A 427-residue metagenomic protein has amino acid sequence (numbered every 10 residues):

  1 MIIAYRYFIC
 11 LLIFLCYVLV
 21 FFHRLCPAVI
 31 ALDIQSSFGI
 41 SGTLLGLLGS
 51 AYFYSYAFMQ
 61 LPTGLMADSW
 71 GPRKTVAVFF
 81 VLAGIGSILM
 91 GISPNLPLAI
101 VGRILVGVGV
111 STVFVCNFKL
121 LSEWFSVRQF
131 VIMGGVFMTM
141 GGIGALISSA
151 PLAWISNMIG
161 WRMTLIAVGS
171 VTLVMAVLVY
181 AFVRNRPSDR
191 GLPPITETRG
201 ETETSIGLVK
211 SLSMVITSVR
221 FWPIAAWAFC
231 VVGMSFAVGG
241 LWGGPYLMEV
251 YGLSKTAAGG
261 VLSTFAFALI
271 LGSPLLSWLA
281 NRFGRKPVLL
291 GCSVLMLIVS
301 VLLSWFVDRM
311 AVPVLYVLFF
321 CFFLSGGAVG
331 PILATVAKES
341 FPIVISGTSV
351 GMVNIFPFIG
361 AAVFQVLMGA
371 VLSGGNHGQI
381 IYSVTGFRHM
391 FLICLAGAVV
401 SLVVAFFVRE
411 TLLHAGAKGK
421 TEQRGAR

Functional and structural regions predicted by a protein language model:
P27-A28, I216-S273, A361-G369: Extracytoplasmic gate region of multi-pass secondary transporters
G39, G71, I92-L98, G109 (+4 more regions): Helix-breaking motifs and short loop linkers at transmembrane-helix boundaries and internal kinks in secondary membrane
F58-P97: Conserved MFS/SLC helix-loop-helix module at the cytosolic interface between two early adjacent transmembrane helices
S69-F79, N281-V294: Cytoplasmic membrane-interface "Motif A"-like loop-to-helix N-cap segments of 12-TM Major Facilitator Superfamily
L82, G86, P97-L105, V314-C321: Paired small-residue
G102-G141: Cytoplasmic helix-loop-helix junction between adjacent transmembrane helices in 12-TM secondary transporters
V136-S188: Helix-loop-helix hairpin linking two adjacent transmembrane segments in secondary transporters
K286-L333: C-terminal transmembrane helical hairpin of 12-TM major facilitator-type secondary transporters
